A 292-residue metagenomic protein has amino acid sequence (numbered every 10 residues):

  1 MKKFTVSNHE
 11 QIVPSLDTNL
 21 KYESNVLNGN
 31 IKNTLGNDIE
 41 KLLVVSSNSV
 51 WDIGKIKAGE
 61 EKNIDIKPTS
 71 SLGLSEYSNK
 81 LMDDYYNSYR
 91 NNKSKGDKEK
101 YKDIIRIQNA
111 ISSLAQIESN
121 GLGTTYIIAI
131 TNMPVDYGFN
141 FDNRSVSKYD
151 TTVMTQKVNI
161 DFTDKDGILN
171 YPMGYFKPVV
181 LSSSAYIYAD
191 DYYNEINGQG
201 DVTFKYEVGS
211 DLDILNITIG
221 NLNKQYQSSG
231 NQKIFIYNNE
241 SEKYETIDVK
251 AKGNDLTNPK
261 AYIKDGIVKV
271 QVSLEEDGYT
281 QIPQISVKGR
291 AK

Functional and structural regions predicted by a protein language model:
M1-Q232, N238: Accessory, solvent-exposed terminal regions and/or long lumenal/extracellular loops of proteins
E61-I64, E242-T257: Aromatic sugar-binding surface patches on proteins that engage polysaccharides or sugar-phosphate polymers
S229-D248, I267-Q271: Short beta-strand segments and strand-loop junctions that repeat across beta-rich extracellular domains
V249-R290: Cysteine-clustered segments with highest specificity for TGF-beta superfamily mature ligands
